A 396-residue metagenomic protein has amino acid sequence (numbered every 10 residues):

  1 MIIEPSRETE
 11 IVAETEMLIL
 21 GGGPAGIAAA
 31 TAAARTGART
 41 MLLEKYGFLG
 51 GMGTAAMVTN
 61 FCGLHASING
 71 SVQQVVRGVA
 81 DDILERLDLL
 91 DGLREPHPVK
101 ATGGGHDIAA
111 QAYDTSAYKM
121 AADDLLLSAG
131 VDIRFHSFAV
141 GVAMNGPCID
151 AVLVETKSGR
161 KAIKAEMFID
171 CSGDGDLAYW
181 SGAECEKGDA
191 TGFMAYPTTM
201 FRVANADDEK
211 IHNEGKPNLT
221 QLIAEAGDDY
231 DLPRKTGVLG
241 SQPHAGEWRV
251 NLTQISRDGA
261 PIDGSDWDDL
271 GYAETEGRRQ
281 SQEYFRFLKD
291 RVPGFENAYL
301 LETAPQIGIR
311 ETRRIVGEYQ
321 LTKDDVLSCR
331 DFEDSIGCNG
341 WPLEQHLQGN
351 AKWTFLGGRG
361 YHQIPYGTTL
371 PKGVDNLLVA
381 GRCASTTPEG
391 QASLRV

Functional and structural regions predicted by a protein language model:
I2-I3, R7-E10: Short, Gly/Pro- and small/polar-rich lid/capping loops
S6, E14, A32, A38-R39 (+3 more regions): Conserved N-terminal/central alpha/beta ligand/cofactor-binding core
E8, N60, R94, K119-M120 (+4 more regions): Flavin (FAD/FMN)-binding glycine-rich loop and adjacent Rossmann-like elements that form
T9-A25: Beta1/beta-strand and adjacent pyrophosphate-binding region of the FAD-binding site in flavoprotein oxidoreductases
L18-L20, A29, A34, P147: Membrane-embedded transmembrane-helix bundle of lipid-linked glycan/lipid transferases
L20-A25, R35-T36, L43-F48, D170-C171: Active-site-adjacent structural elements in enzyme catalytic domains
G21-P24, L49, G70, Q74 (+3 more regions): Alpha-helix capping and helix-loop boundary segments enriched in small/acidic/polar residues
